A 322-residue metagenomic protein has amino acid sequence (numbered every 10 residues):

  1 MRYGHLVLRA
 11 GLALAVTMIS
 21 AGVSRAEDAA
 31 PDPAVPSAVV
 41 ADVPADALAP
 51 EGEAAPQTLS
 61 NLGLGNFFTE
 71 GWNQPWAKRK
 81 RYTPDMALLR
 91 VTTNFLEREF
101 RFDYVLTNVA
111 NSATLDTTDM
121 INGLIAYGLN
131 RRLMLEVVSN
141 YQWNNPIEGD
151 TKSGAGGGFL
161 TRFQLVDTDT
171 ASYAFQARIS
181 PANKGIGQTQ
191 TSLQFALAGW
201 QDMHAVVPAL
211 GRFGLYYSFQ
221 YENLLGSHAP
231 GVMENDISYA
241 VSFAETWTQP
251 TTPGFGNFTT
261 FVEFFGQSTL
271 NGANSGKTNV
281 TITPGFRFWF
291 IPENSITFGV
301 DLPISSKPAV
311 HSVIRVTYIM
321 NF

Functional and structural regions predicted by a protein language model:
M1-G11: Bacterial N-terminal signal peptides that target proteins for export
R9-I19: Bacterial N-terminal signal peptides
M18-A21, F298: N-terminal compositionally biased, intrinsically disordered segments and leader/signal-like regions
G22-A26: Sec/Tat signal peptide C-region and signal peptidase I cleavage site
E27-F322: Transmembrane beta-barrel domains of Gram-negative outer membranes and organellar outer membranes
